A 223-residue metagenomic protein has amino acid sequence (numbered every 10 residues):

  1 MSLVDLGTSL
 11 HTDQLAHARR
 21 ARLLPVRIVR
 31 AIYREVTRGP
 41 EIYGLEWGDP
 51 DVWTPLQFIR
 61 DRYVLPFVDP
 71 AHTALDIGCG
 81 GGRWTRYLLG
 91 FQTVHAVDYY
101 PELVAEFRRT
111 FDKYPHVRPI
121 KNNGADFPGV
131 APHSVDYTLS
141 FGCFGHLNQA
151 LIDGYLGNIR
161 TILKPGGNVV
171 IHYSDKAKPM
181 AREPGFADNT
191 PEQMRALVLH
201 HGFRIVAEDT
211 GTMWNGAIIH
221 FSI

Functional and structural regions predicted by a protein language model:
M1-A71, L75-G129, L147-G154, N158 (+1 more regions): Class I (Rossmann-like) S-adenosyl-L-methionine-dependent methyltransferase catalytic domain, capturing the SAM-binding
P128-T138: A short acidic, Gly/Pro-enriched loop at the edge of an enzyme's catalytic core that lines a small-molecule cofactor
Y137-A150: A short SAM/SAH-binding and catalytic strip from SAM-dependent methyltransferases
I162: Conserved micro-motifs of the catalytic ATP-binding
